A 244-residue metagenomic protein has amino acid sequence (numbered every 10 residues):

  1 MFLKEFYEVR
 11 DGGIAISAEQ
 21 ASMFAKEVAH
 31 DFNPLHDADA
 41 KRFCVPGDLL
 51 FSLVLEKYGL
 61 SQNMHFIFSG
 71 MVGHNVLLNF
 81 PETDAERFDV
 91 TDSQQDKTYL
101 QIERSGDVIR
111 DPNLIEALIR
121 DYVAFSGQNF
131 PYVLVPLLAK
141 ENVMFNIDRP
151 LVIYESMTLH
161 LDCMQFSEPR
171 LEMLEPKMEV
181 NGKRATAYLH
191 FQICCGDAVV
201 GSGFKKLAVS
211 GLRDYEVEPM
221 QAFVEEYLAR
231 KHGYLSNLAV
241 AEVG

Functional and structural regions predicted by a protein language model:
M1-K26, V72, T83-R170, E179-G244: HotDog/MaoC-like acyl-thioester-processing domains
F2-H65: N-terminal ordered "arm"
D37, L77, N142-N146: Glycine-centered secondary-structure boundary/capping sites
M64-T83: Short, structured protein-protein interaction patches enriched in aromatics and acidic/basic residues, typified by
M173-E175: Long, helix-rich, hydrophobic modules that act as membrane-proximal anchors or helical bundle/coiled-coil regulators
